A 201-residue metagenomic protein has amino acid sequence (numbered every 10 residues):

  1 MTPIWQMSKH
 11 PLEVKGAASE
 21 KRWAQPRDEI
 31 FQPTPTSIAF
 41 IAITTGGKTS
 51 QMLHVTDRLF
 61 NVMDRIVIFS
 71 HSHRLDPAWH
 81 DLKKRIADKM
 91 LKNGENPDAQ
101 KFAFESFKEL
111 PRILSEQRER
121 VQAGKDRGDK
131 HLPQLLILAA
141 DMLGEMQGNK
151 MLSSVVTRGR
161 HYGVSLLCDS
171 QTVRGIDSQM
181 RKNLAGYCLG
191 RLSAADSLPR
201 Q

Functional and structural regions predicted by a protein language model:
M1-R27, H73: N-terminal pre-Walker A segment at the start of P-loop NTPase domains
A24-R27, P35-F60, D64, H71-L75 (+2 more regions): Conserved P-loop NTPase motor cores
I30, I43, I86-D88: Basic, amphipathic N-terminal segments that precede the first structured/catalytic domain
R85-F102: Nucleotide-state-sensitive switch-loop elements of NTP-binding domains
